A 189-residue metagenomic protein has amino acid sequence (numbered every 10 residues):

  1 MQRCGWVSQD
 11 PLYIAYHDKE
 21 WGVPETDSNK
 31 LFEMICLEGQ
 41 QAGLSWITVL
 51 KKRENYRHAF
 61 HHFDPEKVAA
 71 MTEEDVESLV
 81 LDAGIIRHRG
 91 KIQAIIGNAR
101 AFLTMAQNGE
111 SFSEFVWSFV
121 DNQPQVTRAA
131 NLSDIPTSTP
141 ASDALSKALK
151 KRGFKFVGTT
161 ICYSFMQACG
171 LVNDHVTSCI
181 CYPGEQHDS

Functional and structural regions predicted by a protein language model:
M1-S189: HhH-family (HhH-GPD) DNA N-glycosylase catalytic core used in base-excision repair
